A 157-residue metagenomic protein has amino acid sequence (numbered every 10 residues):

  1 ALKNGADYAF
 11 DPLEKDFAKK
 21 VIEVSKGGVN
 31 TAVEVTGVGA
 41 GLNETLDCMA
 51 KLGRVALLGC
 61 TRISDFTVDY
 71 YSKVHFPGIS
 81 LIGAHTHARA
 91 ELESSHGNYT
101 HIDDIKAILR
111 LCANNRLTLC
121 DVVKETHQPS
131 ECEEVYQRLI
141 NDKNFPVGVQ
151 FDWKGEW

Functional and structural regions predicted by a protein language model:
A1-E44: Adenosine-nucleotide cofactor-binding segment
L2, F66-Y70: Short, glycine/polar-rich helix-capping loops at beta-to-alpha or helix-loop-helix junctions that flank or form
A18, I22, K26, D69-V123 (+1 more regions): C-terminal substrate-binding/catalytic core of Rossmann-like NAD(P)-dependent dehydrogenases/reductases
V29-T31, A56, I63, T67 (+3 more regions): C-terminal capping/lid region of NAD(P)-dependent oxidoreductase domains
T36, G59-R62, H85-H87: Short strand-turn motif at the edge of the Rossmann-like AdoMet-binding core
A40-G41, I63-D65, R89: Short glycine-rich, flexible loops that bind phosphorylated cofactors or substrates
M49-K51: Helix-to-beta-strand junctions that scaffold the AdoMet/dcAdoMet cofactor pocket in Class I SAM-dependent enzymes
